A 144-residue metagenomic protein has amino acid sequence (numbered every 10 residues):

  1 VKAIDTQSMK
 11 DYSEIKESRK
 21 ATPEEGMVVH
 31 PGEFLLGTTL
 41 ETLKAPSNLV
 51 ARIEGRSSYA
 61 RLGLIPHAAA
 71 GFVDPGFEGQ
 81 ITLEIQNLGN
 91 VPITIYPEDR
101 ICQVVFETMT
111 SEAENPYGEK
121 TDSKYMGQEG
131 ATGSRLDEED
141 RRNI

Functional and structural regions predicted by a protein language model:
V1-I144: DUTPase catalytic domain/fold
